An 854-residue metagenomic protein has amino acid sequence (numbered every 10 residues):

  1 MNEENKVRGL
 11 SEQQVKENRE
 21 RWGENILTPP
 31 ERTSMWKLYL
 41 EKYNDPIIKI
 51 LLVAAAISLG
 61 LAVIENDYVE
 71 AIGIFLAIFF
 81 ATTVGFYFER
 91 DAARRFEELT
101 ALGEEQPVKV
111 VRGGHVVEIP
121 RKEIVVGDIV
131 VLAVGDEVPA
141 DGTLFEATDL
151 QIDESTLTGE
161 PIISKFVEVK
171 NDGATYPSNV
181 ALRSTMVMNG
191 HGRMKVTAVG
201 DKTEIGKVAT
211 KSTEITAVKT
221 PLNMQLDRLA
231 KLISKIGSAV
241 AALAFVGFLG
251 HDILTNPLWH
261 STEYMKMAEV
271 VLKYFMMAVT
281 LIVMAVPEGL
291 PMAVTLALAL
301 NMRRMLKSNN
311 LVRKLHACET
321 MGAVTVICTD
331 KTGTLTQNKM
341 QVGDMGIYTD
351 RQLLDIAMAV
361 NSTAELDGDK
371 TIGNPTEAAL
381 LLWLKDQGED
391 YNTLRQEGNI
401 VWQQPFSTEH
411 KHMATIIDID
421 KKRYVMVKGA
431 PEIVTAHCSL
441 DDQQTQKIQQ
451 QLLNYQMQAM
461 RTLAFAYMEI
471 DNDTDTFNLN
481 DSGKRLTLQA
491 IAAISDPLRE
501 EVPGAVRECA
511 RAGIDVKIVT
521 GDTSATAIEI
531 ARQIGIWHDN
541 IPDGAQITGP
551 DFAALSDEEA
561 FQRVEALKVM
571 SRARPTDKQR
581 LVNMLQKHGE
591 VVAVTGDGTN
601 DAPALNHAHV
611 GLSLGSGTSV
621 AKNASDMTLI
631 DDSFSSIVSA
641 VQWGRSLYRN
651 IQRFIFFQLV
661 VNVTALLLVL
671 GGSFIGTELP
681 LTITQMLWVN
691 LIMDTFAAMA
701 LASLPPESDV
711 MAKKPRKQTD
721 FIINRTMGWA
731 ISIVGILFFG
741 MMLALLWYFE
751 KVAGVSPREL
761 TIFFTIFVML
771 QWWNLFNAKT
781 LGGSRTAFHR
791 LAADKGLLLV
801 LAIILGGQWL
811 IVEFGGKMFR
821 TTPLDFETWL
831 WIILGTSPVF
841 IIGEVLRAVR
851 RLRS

Functional and structural regions predicted by a protein language model:
M1-K714, I722-I723, K751, F764 (+1 more regions): Conserved cytosolic headpiece of P-type ATPases
L51-L52, V661-A665, A730-M742: Core segments of transmembrane alpha-helices that mediate helix-helix packing or line hydrophobic substrate/ligand
M693, F738-F739, T761-F776: Generic alpha-helical transmembrane segments
R716-I736, S756-I762, L791-D794: Membrane-water interface at loop-to-transmembrane-helix junctions
L746-V755: Long hydrophobic segments that form regular secondary structure
